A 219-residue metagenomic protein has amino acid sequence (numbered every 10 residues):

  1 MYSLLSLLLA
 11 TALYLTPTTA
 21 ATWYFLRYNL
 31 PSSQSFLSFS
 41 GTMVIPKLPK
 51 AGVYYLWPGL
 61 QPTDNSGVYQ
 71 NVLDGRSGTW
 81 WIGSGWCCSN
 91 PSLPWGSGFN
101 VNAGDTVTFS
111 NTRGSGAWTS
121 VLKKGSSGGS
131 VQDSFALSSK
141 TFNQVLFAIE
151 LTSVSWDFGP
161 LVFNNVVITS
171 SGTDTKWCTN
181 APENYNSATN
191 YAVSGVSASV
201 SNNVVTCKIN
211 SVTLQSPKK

Functional and structural regions predicted by a protein language model:
M1-L9: Classical eukaryotic N-terminal signal peptides for Sec-dependent ER targeting/secretion, especially the positively
Y2, P17-K219: Exposed, interaction-prone regions of secreted/extracellular proteins
A10, L15-T16: N-terminal signal peptide c-region/cleavage motif recognized by signal peptidases
